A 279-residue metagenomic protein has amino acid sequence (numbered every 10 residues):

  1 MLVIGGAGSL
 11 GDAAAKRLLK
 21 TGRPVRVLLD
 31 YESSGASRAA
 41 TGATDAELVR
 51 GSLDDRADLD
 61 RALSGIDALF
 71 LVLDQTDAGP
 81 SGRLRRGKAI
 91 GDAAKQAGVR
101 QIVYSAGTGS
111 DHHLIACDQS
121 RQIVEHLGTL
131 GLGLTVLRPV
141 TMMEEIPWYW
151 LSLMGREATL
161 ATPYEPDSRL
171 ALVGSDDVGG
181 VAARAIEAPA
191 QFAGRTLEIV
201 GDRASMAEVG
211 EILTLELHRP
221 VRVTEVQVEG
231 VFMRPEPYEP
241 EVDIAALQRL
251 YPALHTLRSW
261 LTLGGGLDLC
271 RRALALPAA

Functional and structural regions predicted by a protein language model:
M1, S9, V27-L28, E47 (+3 more regions): Acidic/proline-rich low-complexity IDRs
M1-A39, D54-A57, A62-I66, D74-K88 (+4 more regions): Oxidoreductase cofactor-interface core, primarily capturing Rossmann-like NAD(P)-dependent enzymes
S37, T44-E47, G98, L276-A279: Intrinsic disorder/low-complexity segments
T41-D55: Rossmann-fold cofactor-recognition segment
E47, G98, P166, A245 (+1 more regions): Generic detection of intrinsically disordered/low-complexity segments and helix-coil linkers/edges
E216-P220, T224-A279: A hydrophobic C-terminal alpha-helical subdomain
